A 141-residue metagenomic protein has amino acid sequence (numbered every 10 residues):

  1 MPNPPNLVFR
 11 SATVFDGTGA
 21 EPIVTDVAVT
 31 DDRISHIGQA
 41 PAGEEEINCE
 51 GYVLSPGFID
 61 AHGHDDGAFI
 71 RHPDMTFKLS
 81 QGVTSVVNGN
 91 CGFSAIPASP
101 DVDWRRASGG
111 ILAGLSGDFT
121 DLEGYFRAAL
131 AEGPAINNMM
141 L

Functional and structural regions predicted by a protein language model:
M1-V8, V14-G57: Histidine-rich, glycine-flanked metal-binding segment
N6-L7, V27, D65, S116-T120: A short linear-motif detector with a strong N-terminal bias
A12, D32, G51, H62 (+2 more regions): Divalent metal-coordination and catalytic microenvironments
G17, T30, H64, N88-G89: Acidic/polar N-terminal loop/beta-strand segments that form early-domain functional surfaces
T18, G38, G67-F69, V87: Activation segment
E50, P56, H62, Q81 (+1 more regions): Short glycine-rich loop/turn motifs that provide flexible caps or phosphate-binding loops at active sites
V53-F77: Di-metal (Zn2+ and/or Mg2+/Mn2+) metal-binding site signature of metallo-dependent hydrolases with the MBL/beta-CASP
R71-L141: Divalent-metal coordination cores built from histidine and acidic residues
